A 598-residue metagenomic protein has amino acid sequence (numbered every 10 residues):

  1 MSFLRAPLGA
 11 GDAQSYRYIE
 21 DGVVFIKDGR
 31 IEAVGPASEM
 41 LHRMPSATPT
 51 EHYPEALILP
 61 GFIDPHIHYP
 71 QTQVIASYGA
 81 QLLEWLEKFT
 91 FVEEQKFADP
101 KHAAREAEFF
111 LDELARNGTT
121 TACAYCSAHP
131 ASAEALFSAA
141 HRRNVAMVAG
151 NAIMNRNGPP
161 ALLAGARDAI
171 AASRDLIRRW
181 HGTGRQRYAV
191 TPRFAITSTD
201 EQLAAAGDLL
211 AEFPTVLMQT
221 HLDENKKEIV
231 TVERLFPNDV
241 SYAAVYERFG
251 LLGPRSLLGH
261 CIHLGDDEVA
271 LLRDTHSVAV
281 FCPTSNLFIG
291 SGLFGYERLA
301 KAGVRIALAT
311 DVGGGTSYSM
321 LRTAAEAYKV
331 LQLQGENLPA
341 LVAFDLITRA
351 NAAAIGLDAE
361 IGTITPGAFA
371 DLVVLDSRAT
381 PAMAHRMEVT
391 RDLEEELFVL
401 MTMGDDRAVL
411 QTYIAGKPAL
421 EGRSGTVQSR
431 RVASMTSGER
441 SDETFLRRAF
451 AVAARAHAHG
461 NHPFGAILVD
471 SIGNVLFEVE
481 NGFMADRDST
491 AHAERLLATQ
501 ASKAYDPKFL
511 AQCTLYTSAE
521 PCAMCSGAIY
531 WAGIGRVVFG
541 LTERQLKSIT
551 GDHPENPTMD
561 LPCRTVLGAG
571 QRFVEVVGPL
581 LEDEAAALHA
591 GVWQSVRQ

Functional and structural regions predicted by a protein language model:
M1-P45, I58, L446-A456: N-terminal metal-binding scaffold of metallo-dependent hydrolase/deaminase domains
G9-D12, F369-R423: C-terminal cap of metal-dependent C-N hydrolases
H42-E84, E108, A115-R116: Replace "His-x-His-based motif
Q73-R105, N151-A166, I170, E224-G253 (+3 more regions): Active-site gating loops and adjacent loop-to-helix segments of metal-dependent hydrolytic enzymes
I75-V145, A169-T183: Alpha-helical scaffold segments that flank or form the walls of functional sites
A131-C261: Metal-coordinating catalytic core of metallo-dependent amide/deamination hydrolases
R248-R255, E297-A384: His/Asp/Glu-enriched, well-ordered alpha-helical/loop segment that forms or immediately abuts the divalent-metal
V389, L393-E395, V432-R455, A528-Q598: Zinc-dependent deaminase
